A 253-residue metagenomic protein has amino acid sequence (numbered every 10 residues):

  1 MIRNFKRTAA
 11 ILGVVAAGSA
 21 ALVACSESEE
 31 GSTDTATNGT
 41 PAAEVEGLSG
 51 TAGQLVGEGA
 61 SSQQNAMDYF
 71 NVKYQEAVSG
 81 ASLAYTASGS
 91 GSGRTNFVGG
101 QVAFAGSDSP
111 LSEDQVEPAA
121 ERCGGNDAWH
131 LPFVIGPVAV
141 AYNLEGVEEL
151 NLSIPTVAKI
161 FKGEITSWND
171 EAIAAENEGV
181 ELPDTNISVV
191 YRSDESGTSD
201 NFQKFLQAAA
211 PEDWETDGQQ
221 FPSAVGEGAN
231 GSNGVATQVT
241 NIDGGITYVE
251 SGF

Functional and structural regions predicted by a protein language model:
M1-L12: Bacterial N-terminal signal peptides that target proteins for export
S19-A24: C-terminal motif of bacterial Sec signal peptides marking the signal peptidase cleavage site
S26-E29: Bacterial signal peptide processing site
G39-A174, Q238, V249-G252: N-terminal segment of the mature folded domain
A84-S88, V190, E227: General small-molecule cofactor/ligand-binding pocket signal
P118-W129, N169-S188, G218-V225, N230-G231: Surface-exposed, Gly/Pro/Thr- and Asp/Glu-enriched linker/hinge segments that connect structured elements
G179-Q203: Non-catalytic, conformational "gating/processing" segments within enzyme and secreted inhibitor domains
E195-F253: Ligand-binding pocket segment of bilobal, Venus flytrap-like solute-binding proteins
